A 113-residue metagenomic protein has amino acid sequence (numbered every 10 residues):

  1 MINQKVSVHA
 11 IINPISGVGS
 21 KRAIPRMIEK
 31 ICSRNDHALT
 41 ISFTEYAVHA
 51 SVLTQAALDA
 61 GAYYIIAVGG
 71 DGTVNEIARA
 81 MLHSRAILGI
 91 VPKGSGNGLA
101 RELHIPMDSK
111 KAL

Functional and structural regions predicted by a protein language model:
I2-L113: Small-residue-rich beta-alpha loop regions that form the catalytic core of phosphotransfer and lipid-active enzymes
